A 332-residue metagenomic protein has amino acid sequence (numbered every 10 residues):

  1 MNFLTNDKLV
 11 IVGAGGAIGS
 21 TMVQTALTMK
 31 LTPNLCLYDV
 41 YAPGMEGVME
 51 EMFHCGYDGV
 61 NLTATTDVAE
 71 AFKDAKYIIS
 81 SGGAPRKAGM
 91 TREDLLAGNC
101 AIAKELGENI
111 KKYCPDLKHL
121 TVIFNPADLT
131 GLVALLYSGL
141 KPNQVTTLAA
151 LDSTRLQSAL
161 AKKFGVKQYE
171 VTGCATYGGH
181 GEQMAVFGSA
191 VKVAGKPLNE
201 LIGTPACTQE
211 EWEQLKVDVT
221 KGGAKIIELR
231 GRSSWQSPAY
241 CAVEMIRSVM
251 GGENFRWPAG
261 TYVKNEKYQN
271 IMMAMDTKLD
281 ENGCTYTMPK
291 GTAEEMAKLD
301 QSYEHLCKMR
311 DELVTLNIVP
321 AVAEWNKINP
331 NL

Functional and structural regions predicted by a protein language model:
N6, L31-A75, D311, T315-I318: Conserved N-terminal Rossmann-fold NAD(P) cofactor-binding segment
K8-L9, L120: Conserved hydrophobic helix-helix packing surfaces used for dimerization/oligomerization
G15: Conserved glycine-rich cofactor-binding loop
G19-S20: N-terminal Rossmann-fold NAD(P) dinucleotide-binding loop
T28-N34, G139-P142: Conserved S-adenosyl-L-methionine
C55-H119: Rossmann-like NAD(P)-binding element
T91-A159: Rossmann-like NAD(P)(H) cofactor-binding subdomain of soluble oxidoreductases
S138-Q144, S153-L332: C-terminal substrate-binding/catalytic lobe of Rossmann-fold NAD(P)-dependent dehydrogenases
